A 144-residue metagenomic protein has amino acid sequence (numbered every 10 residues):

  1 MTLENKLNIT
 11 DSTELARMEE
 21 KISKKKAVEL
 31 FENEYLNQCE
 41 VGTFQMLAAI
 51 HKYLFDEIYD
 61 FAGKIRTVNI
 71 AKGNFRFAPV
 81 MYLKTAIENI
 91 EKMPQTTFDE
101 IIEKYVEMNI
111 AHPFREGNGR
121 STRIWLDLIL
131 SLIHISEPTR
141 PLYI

Functional and structural regions predicted by a protein language model:
M1-D60, D127-L132, S136: N-terminal structured helix/loop subdomain that forms the ligand-binding/catalytic interface in diverse enzymes
N37-Q45, Q95-D99, E116: Structural motif
F44-K52, K84, D99-I102, R123: Non-catalytic, well-ordered alpha-helical scaffold segments
I58-A62, P94, H112-R115: Amphipathic alpha-helical interaction segments
F61-I70, N118: Short coil/turn segments at secondary-structure boundaries
N74-H112: Helix-hairpin-helix/helix-loop-helix acidic hairpins
E100-L132: Catalytic DNA-binding helix-loop module of base-excision-repair DNA glycosylases/AP lyases
H134-I144: Single conserved hydrophobic/aromatic residue that forms the stacking wall/gate of nucleotide- or nucleobase-binding
